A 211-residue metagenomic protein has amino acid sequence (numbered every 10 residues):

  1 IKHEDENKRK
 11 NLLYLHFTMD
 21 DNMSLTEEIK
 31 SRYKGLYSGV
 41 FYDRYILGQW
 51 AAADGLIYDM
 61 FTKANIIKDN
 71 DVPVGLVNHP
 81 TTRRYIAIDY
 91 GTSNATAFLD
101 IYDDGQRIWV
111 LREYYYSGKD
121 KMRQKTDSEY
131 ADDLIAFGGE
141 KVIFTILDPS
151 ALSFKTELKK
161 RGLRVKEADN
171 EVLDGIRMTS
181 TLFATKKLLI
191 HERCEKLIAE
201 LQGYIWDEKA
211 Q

Functional and structural regions predicted by a protein language model:
I1-G35: ASCE P-loop NTPase helicase motor core
K2-K10, A64-L76, F137, T179-F183: Short, conserved catalytic or adaptor-binding loops enriched in Gly and charged residues
L13-L15, I86, I146, K166: Hydrophobic/aromatic beta-strand patches that form the interior of the parallel beta-sheet core in alpha/beta enzyme
L15-F17, I46, A168: Hydrophobic residues at beta-strand termini and immediately following loops that shape nucleotide-binding pockets
D20-N22, A51, T92-S93, L152-S153: Short, solvent-exposed loop/turn segments at secondary-structure junctions
N22-I88: ATPase catalytic-site recognition across NTP-hydrolyzing enzymes
H79-D103: Gly/Thr-rich phosphate-binding beta-strand-loop-beta motif of the actin/hexokinase/Hsp70
A97-L99, D104-Q211: Mg2+-dependent endonuclease catalytic cores in nucleic-acid-processing enzymes, primarily RNase H-like
